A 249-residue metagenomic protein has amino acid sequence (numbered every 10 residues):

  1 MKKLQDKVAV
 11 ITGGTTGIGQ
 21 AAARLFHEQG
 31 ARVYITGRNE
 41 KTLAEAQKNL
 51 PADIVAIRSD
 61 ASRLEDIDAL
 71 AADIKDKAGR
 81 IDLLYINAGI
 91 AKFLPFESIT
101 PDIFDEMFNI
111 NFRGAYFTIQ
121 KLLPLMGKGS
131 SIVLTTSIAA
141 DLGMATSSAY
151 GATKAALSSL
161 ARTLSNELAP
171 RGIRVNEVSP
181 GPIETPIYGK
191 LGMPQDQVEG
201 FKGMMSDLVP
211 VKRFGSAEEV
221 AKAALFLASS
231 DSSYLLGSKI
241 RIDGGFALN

Functional and structural regions predicted by a protein language model:
V8, T15-T16: Conserved glycine-rich cofactor-binding loop
P95-F96, T100-F108, M205: Substrate-binding pocket helix/loop in short-chain dehydrogenase/reductase
E97, L142-S148, P170, K212 (+1 more regions): Active-site loop immediately N-terminal to the catalytic Tyr-X3-Lys motif of short-chain dehydrogenase/reductase
I119, T153, A161: Active-site helix of classical SDR
P124-L125, N166-P170, S233: Alpha-helical segment proximal to the catalytic Tyr-Lys
S137: Residue(s) in the substrate-gating loop at a strand-loop-helix junction that position the organic substrate next
L142, L225, L236-N249: Short C-terminal tail/terminal secondary-structure segment of NAD(P)H-dependent dehydrogenase/reductase domains
